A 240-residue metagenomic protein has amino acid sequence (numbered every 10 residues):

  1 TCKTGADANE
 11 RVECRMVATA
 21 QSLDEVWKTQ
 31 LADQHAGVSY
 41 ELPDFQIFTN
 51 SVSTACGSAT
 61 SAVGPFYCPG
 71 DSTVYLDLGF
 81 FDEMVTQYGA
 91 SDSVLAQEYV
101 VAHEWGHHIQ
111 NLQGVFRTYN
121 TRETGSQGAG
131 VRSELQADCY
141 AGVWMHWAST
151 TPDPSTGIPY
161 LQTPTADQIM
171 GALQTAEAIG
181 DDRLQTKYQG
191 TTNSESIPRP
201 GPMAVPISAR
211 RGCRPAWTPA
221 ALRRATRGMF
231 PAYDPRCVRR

Functional and structural regions predicted by a protein language model:
T1-E13: Acidic/histidine-rich, surface-exposed loop or edge segments in extracytoplasmic proteins
C14-D33, R132, Q136-L184: Short helix/loop segments within enzyme catalytic domains that coordinate or immediately flank catalytic cofactors
W27, L76, Y99-L112, E134-D138 (+1 more regions): Active-site recognition of the HExxH zinc-binding catalytic motif
N50-D77: Catalytic zinc-binding patch centered on the HExxH motif and its immediate surroundings that defines zinc-dependent
C68, S72-A90, E104, H108 (+1 more regions): Polar-ligand-bearing catalytic/cofactor-coordination segments of membrane-embedded or membrane-tethered inner-membrane
D82-Y99, G125-V131: Short pre-active-site segment immediately N-terminal to the catalytic Zn-binding motif
N111-E134: Post-HEXXH active-site segment of zinc metalloproteases
D181-R240: Pan-zinc metallopeptidase signature
